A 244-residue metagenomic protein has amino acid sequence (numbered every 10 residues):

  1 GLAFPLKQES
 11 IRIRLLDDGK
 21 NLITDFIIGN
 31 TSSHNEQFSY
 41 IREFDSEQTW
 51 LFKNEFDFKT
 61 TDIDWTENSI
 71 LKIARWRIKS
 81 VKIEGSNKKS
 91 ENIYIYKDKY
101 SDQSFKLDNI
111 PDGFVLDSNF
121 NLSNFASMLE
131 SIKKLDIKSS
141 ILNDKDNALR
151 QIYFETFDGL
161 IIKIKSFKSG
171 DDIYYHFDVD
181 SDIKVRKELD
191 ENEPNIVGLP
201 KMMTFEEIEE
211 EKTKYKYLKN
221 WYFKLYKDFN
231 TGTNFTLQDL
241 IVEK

Functional and structural regions predicted by a protein language model:
G1-K244: Secondary-structure "cap/kink" motif recognition
